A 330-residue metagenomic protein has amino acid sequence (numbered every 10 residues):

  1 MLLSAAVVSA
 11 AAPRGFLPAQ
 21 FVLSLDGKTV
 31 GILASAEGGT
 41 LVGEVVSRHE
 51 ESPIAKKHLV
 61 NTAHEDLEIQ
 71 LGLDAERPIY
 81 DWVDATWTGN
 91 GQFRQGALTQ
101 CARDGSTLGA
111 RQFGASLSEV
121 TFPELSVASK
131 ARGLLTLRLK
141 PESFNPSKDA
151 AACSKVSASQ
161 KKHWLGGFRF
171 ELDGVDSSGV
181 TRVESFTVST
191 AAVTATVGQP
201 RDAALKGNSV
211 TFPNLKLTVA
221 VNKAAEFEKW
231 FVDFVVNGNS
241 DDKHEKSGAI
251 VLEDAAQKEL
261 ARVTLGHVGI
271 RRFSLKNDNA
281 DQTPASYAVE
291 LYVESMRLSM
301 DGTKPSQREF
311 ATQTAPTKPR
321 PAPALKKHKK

Functional and structural regions predicted by a protein language model:
M1-A6: Bacterial N-terminal signal peptides
A11-K330: Glycine-rich, low-complexity intrinsically disordered segments
